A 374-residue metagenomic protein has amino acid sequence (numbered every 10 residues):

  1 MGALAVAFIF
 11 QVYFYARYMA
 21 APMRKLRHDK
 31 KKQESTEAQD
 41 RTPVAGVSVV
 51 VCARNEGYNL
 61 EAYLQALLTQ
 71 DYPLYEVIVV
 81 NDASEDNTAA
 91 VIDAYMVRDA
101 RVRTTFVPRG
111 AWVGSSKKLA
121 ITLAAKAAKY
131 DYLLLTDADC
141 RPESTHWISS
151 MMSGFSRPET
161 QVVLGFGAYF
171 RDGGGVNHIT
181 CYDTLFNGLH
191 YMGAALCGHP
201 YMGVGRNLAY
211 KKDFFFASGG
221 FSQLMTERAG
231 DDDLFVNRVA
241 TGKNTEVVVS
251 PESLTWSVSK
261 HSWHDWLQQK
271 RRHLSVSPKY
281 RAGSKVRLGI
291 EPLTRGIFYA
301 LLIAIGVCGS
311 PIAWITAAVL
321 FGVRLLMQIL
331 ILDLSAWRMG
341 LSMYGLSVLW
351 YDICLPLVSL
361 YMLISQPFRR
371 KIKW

Functional and structural regions predicted by a protein language model:
M1-D40, L332: N-terminal membrane-anchoring/stem segments of glycan-assembly enzymes
K30, E56-T69: Short, well-formed alpha-helical segments that are part of the catalytic scaffolds of diverse glycosyltransferases
A45-S48, E76: Cell-envelope/extracellular polymer assembly enzymes that use nucleotide-activated donors
L64-G110: Acidic donor-binding segment of Leloir-type glycosyltransferases
N87, A138-S153: Acidic donor-binding/catalytic loop of UDP-sugar-dependent glycosyltransferases, especially processive GT2
L133: Short aromatic/hydrophobic "clamp" motif used to bind/position activated sugar donors
F155-G188, D213-F216, G220-S284: Catalytic donor/gating beta->alpha subdomain of glycosyltransferases that bind UDP-sugars
E291-R370: Membrane-embedded multi-pass helical conduit in multi-pass membrane proteins, especially envelope-biosynthetic
